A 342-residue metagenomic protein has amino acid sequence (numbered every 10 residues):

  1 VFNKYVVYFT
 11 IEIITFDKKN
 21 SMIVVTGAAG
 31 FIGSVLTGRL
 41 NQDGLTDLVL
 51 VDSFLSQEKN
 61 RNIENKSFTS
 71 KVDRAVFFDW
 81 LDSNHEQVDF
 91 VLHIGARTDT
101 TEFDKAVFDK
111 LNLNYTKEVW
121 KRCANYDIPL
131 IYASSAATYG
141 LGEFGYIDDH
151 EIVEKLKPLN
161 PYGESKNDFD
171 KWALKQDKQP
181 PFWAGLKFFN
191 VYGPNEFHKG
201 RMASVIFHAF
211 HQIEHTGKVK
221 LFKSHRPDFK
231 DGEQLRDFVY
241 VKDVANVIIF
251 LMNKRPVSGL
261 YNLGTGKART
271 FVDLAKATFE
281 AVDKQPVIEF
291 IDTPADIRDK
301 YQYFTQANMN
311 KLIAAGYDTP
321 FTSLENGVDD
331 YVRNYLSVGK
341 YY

Functional and structural regions predicted by a protein language model:
V24-D43: N-terminal Rossmann NAD(P)H-binding glycine-rich loop of SDR-like oxidoreductase domains
N65, R74-L111: NAD(P)H-binding glycine-rich loop region in Rossmannoid oxidoreductase-like domains and their noncatalytic homologs
K110, N114-E118, N125, T138-G185 (+3 more regions): Catalytic helix-loop patch of NAD(P)-dependent Rossmann-fold dehydrogenases
N167, Q179-P180, V191-F207, H215 (+6 more regions): Glycine/proline-rich active-site loop of Rossmann-fold NAD(P)-dependent oxidoreductases
S224-F229, L260, A275, D283-F304: C-terminal "lid/loop" region of Rossmann-like NAD(P)-dependent oxidoreductases
V241, A295-D318: Conserved C-terminal active-site "lid" loop/helix of NAD(P)H-dependent oxidoreductases that clamps the redox cofactor
V244, I248, L263, L274 (+2 more regions): Non-catalytic, hydrophobic alpha-helical segments
S323-Y342: Amphipathic terminal alpha-helices
